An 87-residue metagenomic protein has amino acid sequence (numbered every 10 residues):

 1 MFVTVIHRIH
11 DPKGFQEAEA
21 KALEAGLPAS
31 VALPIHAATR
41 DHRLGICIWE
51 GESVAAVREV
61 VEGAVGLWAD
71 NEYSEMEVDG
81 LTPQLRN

Functional and structural regions predicted by a protein language model:
M1-L44, E50-V60, L67, M76-N87: Short S/T/G/P-rich N-terminal loop/turn motif that feeds into the first structured element of a domain
